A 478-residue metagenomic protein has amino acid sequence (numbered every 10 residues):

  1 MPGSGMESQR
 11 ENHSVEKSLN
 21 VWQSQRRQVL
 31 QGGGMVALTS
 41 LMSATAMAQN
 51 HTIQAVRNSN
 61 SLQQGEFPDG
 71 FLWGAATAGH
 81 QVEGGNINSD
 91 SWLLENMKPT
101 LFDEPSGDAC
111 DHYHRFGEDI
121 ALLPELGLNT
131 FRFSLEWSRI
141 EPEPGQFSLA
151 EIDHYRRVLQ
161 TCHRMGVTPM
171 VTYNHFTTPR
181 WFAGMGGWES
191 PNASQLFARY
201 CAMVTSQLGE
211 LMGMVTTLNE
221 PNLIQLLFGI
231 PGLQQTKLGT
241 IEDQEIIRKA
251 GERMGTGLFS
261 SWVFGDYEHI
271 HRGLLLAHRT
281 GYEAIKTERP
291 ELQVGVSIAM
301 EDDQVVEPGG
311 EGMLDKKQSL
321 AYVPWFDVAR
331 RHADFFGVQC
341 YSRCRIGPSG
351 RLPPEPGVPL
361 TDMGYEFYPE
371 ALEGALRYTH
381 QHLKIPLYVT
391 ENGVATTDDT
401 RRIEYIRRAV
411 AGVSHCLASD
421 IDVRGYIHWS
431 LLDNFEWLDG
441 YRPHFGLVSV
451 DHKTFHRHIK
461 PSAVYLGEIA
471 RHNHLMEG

Functional and structural regions predicted by a protein language model:
M1-S24: N-terminal secretory signal peptides
E11, V15, Q25-Q28, H51-I53 (+2 more regions): Compositionally biased, intrinsically disordered low-complexity segments enriched in polar/proline residues
H13, K17, G32, P179: Alpha-helical and His/Cys-centered functional microenvironments
W22-Q31, V36-N58: N-terminal twin-arginine translocation
I53-H114, I120, P124-L126, I140-G478: Non-catalytic scaffold segments within catalytic domains of secreted glycoside hydrolases
R132-L135: Active-site gating/metal-coordination segments in enzymes
